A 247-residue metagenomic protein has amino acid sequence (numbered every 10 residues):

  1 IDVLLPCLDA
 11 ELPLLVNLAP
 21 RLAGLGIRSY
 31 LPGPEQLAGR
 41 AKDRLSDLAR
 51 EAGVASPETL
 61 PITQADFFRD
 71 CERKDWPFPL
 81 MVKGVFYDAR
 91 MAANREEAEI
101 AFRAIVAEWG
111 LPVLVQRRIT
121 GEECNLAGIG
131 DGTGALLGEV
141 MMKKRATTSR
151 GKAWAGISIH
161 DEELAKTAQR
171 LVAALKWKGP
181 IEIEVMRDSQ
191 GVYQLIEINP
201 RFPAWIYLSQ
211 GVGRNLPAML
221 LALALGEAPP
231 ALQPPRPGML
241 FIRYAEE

Functional and structural regions predicted by a protein language model:
I1, F68-D75: Short amphipathic alpha-helix with an adjacent loop that forms part of the alpha/beta core around
D2-R40, A55-E58: A short, GP-enriched loop/loop-strand-helix hinge that lies immediately N-terminal to, or at the N-terminal rim
L14-N17, M91-A92, N125-A127, Y207: Short glycine-/acidic-enriched loop or helix-start segments at secondary-structure transitions that form or flank
S29, L45, P57-P61, P112: Structured catalytic cores of enzymes that bind and process phosphorylated ligands/cofactors
L31, L37-D43, M91-N94, S149-G151: Short, charged, surface-exposed secondary-structure boundary motifs
A49, T59, E72-M91, G110-G121 (+2 more regions): ATP-grasp fold ATP-binding core
A93-K176, M186-Q194: Phosphate-binding site of ATP-dependent enzymes
H160-E247: ATP-dependent carboxylate activation and anion-phosphoryl transfer catalytic cores that bind Mg-ATP to form
